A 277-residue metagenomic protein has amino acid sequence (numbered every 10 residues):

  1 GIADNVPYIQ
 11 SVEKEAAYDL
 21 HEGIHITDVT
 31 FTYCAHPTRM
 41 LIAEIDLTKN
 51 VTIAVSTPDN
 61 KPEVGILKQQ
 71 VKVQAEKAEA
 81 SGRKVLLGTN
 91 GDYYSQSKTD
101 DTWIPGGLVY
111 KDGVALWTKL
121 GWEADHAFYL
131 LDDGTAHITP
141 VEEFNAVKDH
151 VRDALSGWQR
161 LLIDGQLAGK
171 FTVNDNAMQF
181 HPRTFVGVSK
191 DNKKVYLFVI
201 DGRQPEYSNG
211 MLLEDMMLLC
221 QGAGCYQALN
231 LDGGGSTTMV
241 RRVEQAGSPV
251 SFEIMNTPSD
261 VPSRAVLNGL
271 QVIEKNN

Functional and structural regions predicted by a protein language model:
G1-G121, H126-A127: Zymogen propeptides
T30, T38-I42, S156-N192: Conserved beta-alpha junction segments in alpha/beta enzyme cores
T38-M40, T48-N50, D133-T135, G187-Y196: Beta-strand-turn-beta hairpins that frame and shape the catalytic cleft of phosphate-ester-processing enzymes
T57-E63, E143-A146, V199-Q204: Short, solvent-exposed aromatic-acidic interface loops
E63-L67, V147-R152, E206-M211: A short, polar/proline- and glycine-enriched secondary-structure boundary/capping micro-motif
L86-N90, A127-Y129, H137, G187 (+3 more regions): Structural recognition of the beta-strand scaffold that forms the well-ordered cores of secreted hydrolase catalytic
T89-N90, Y94-M178: Active-site-adjacent helix-turn-beta-strand microarchitecture at beta-sheet edges that either contains or buttresses
K98-W122, K170-K190, K194-Q227, S236-N277: Conserved, well-ordered active-site substructure
